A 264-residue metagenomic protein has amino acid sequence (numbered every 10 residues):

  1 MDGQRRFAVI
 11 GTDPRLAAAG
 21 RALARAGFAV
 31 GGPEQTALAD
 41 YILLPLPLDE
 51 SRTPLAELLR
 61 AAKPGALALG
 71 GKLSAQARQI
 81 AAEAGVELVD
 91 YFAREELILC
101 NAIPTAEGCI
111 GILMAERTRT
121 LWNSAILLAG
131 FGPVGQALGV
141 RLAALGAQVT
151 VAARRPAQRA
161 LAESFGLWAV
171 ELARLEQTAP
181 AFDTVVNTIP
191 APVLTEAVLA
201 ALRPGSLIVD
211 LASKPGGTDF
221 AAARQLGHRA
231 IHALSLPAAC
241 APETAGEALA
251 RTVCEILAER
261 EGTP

Functional and structural regions predicted by a protein language model:
D2, L43-N123, T252, E259: Glycine/serine-rich phosphate-binding loop and adjoining beta1-alpha1 elements at the start of nucleotide-handling
D2-A8: Extreme N-terminal starter segment of soluble prokaryotic enzymes
A8-L23, W122-A143: Glycine-rich adenosine-cofactor-binding loop
D13, S74, R154-P156, K214: Residues in the short beta-alpha loop(s) of Rossmann-like NAD(P)-binding domains
A26-T36, L145-F165: NAD(P)-binding Rossmann-fold cofactor-contacting core
P47-L67, A162-A239: Rossmann-like adenosine-cofactor binding region
K72-A93, L211-A258: Rossmann-fold NAD(P)-binding glycine/threonine-rich loop
